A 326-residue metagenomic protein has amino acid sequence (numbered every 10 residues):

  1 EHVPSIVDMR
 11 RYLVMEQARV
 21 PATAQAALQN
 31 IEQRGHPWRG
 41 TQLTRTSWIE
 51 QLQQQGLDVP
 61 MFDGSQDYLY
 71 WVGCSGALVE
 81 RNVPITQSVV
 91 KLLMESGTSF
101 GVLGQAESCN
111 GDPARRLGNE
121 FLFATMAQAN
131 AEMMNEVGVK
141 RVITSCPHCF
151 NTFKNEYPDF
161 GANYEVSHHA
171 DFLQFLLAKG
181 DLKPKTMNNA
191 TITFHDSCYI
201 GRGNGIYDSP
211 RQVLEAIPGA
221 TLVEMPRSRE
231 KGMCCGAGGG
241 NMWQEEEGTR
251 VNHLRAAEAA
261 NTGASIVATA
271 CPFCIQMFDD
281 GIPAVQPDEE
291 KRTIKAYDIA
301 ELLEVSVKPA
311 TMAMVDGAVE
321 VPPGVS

Functional and structural regions predicted by a protein language model:
E1, V72-A77, Q105-G118, I143-T152 (+3 more regions): Local cysteine-cluster metal-coordination motifs and their immediate loop/turn environment, predominantly Fe-S cluster
E1-Y157, K179, E320-S326: Iron-sulfur-cluster electron-transfer modules
V14-A18, L52-L69, Q87, K91-S99 (+7 more regions): Iron-sulfur (Fe-S) cluster-binding modules
E32-G35, Q174-L177, L302-S306: Short, conserved secondary-structure transition motifs
G104-A106, H169-L173, P226, A300: Residues at the C-termini of beta-strands that transition into short coil/loop
D112-A114, L176-K179, G232-G236, V305-A310: Short, solvent-exposed polar/charged micro-motifs at secondary-structure junctions
K154, N163-S167, D171-F175: FNR/FR-type flavoprotein reductase catalytic core
